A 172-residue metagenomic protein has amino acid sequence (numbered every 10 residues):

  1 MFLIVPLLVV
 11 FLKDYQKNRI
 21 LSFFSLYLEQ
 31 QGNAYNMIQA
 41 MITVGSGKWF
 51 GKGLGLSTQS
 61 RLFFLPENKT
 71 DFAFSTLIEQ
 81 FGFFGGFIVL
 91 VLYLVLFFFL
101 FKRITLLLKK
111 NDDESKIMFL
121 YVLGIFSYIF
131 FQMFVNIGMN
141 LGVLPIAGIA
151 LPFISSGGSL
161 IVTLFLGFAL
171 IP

Functional and structural regions predicted by a protein language model:
F2-F87, E114-M118: Hydrophobic, glycine- and aromatic-enriched re-entrant/interface helices and adjoining loop segments
L3, F11, Y15, V95-K102 (+2 more regions): Transmembrane alpha-helix boundary/anchor motif
E79, I125-I129, F153, L160: Transmembrane helix-bundle signature of multi-pass membrane transporters/permeases
Q80-F101: Hydrophobic alpha-helical transmembrane segments
F87-I88, Y121-V122, V162: Hydrophobic alpha-helical transmembrane segments
F98-L108, I171-P172: Structural signal for the C-terminal ends of transmembrane alpha-helices and the immediately following loop
I104-A147: Loop-to-helix entry and N-terminal half of a specific, functionally important transmembrane alpha helix in multi-pass
G142-P172: Transmembrane alpha-helices of multi-pass inner-membrane enzymes
